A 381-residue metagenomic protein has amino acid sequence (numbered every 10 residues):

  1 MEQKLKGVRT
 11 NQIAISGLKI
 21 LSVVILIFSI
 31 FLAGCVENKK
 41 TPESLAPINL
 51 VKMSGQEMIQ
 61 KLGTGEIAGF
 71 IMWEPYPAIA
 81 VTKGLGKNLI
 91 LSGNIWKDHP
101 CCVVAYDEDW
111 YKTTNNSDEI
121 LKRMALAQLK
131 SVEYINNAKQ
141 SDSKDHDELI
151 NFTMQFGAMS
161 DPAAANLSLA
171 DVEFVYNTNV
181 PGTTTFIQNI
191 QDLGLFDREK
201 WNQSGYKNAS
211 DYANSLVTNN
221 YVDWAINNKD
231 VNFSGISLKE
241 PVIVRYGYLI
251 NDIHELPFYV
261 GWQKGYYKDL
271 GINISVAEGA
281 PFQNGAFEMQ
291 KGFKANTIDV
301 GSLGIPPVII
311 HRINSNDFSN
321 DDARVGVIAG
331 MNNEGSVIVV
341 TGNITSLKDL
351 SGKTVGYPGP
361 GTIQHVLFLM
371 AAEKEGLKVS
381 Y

Functional and structural regions predicted by a protein language model:
M1-T41: Secretory targeting signatures
C35, C101-C102: Disulfide-bonded cysteines in secreted/extracellular proteins and peptides
T41-S54, K61-T64, A68-E74, L85-D98 (+1 more regions): Short, glycine-/small- and polar/acidic-enriched structural segments that line small-molecule recognition paths
T64-I67, D109-N116, S131-Q140, F174-P181 (+4 more regions): Second-shell loop/turn segments in exported
A80: Short helix- or helix-capping micro-motifs that position conserved polar/aromatic residues at function-defining sites
V103-Y106, W110, V337-V339: Short glycine- and hydrophobic/aromatic-rich loop-to-beta-strand nucleating segment in the catalytic cores
T113-N202: Secondary-structure end/capping motifs
I187-V242: Conserved C-terminal helix/tail region of periplasmic/extracytoplasmic solute-binding proteins
